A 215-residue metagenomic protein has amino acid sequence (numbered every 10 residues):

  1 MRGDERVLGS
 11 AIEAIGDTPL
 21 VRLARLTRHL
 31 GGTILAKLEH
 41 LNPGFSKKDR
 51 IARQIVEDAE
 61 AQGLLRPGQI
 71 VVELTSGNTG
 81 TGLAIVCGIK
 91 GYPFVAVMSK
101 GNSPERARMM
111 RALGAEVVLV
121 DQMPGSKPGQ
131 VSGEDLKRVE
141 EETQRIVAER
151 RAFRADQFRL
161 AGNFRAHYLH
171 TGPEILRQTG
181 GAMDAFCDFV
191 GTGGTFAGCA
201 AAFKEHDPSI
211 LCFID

Functional and structural regions predicted by a protein language model:
M1-D215: PLP-dependent amino-acid enzyme catalytic core
